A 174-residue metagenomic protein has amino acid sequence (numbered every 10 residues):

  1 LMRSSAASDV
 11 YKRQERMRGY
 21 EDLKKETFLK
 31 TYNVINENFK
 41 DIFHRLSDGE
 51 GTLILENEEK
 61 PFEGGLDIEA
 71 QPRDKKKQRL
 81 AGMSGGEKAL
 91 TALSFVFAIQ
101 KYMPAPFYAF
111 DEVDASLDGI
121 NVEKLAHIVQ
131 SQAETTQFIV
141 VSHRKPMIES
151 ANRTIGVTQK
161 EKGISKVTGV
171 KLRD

Functional and structural regions predicted by a protein language model:
A6-D174: Terminal ABC-like ATPase head and other globular end-domains that cap long coiled-coil arms in SMC/Rad50/SbcC-family
